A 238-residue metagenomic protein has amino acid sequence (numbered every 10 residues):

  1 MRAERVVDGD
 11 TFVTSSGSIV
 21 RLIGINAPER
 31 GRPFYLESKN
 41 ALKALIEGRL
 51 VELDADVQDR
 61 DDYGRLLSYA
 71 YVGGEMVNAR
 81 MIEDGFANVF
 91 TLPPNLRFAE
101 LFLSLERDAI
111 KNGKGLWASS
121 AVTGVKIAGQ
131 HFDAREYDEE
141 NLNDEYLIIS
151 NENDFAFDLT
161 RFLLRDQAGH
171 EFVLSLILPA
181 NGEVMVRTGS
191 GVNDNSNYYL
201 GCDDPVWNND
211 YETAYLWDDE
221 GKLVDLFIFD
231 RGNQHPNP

Functional and structural regions predicted by a protein language model:
M1-P238: Small beta-barrel nucleic-acid-binding modules, primarily SNase/OB-fold domains and secondarily Tudor-like barrels
